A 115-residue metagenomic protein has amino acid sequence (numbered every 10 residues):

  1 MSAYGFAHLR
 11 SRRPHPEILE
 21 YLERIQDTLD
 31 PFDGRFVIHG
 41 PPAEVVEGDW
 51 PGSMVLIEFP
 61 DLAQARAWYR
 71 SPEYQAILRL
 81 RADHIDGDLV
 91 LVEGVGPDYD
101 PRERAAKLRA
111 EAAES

Functional and structural regions predicted by a protein language model:
M1-S53, P60-A67, E93-S115: Short S/T/G/P-rich N-terminal loop/turn motif that feeds into the first structured element of a domain
A63-D98: A contiguous, mid-protein "functional segment" used to position or interact with cofactors/ions or partner subunits
